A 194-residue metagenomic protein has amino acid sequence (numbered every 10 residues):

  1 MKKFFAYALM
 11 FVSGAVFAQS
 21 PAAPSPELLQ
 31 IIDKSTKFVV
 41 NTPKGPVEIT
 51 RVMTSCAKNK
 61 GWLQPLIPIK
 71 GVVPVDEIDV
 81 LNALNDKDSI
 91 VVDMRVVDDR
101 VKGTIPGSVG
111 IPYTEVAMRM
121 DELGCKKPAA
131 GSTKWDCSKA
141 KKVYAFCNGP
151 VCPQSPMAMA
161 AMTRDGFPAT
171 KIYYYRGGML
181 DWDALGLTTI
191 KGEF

Functional and structural regions predicted by a protein language model:
M1-F4: Positively charged n-region of N-terminal signal peptides that target proteins for export
L9-A18: Hydrophobic h-region of N-terminal signal peptides that target proteins for export in Gram-negative bacteria
A18-K102: Flexible, polar/low-complexity N-terminal or interdomain linker segments that lie immediately upstream of folded
P74, V80-K141: Mid-length scaffold segments of soluble, non-membrane domains
K102-P106, L123, S155-M159, L185-G186: Short, solvent-exposed loop/turn and secondary-structure capping segments
K127-W182: Catalytic cysteine-centered active loop of the rhodanese-like fold, especially the PTP/DSP P-loop
L185-F194: Active-site neighborhoods of enzymes that stabilize oxyanions during catalysis
